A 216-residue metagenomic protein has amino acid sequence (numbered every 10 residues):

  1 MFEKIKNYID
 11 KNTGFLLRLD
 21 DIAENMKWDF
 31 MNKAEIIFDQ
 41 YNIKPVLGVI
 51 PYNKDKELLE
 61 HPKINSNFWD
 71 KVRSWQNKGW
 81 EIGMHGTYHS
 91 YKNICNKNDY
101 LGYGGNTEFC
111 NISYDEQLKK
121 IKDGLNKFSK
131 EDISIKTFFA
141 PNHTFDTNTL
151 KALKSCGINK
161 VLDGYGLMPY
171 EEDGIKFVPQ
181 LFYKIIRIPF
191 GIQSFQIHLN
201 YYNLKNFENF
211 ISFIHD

Functional and structural regions predicted by a protein language model:
M1-T137, T144-F195, Y202-D216: Catalytic alpha-helical scaffold of carbohydrate-active enzymes acting on polysaccharides/glycoconjugates
